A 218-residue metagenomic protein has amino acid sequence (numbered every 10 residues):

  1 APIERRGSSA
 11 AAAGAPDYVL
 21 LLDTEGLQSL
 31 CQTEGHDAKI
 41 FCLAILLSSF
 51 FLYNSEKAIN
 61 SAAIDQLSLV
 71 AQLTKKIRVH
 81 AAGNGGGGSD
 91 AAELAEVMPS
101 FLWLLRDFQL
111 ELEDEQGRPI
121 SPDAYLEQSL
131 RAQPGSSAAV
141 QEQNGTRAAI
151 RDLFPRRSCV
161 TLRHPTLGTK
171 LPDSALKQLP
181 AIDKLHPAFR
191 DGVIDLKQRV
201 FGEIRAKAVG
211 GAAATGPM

Functional and structural regions predicted by a protein language model:
A1-M218: Conserved GTPase G-domain substructure that encodes guanine base recognition and part of the catalytic core, centered
